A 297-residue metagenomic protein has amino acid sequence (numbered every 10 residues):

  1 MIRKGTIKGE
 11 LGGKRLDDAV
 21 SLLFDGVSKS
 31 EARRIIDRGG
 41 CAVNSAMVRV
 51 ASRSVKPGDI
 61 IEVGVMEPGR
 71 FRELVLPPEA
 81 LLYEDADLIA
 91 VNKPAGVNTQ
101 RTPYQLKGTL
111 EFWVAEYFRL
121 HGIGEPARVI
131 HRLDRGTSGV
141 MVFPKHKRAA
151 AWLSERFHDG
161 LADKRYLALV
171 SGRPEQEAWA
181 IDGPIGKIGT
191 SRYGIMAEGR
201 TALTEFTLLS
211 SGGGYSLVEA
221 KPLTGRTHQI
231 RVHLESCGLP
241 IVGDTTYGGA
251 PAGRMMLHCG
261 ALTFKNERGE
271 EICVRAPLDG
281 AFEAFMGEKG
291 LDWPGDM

Functional and structural regions predicted by a protein language model:
M1-A180, P184-G189, E271, G280-K289: RNA pseudouridine synthases
M1-R34, A197-L203, T207-G213, L223-T227 (+1 more regions): Pseudouridine synthases involved in rRNA/tRNA modification
V50-S54, E219, R254: Short, surface-exposed secondary-structure edge patches
I60-E62, V142, L167, D182 (+5 more regions): Beta-strand secondary-structure signal
L76, G124, R165, T201-L203 (+2 more regions): Short coil/loop residues immediately preceding or within conserved phosphate-binding loops of NTP-utilizing enzyme
I89, V218-K221: Short, well-ordered beta-strand segments enriched in hydrophobic/aromatic residues
R135-T137, L161-R165, A180, G199-A202 (+2 more regions): Short gly/pro-enriched beta-turn/loop segments at secondary-structure junctions
Y193: A Rossmann-like FAD-binding core segment of flavoenzymes
